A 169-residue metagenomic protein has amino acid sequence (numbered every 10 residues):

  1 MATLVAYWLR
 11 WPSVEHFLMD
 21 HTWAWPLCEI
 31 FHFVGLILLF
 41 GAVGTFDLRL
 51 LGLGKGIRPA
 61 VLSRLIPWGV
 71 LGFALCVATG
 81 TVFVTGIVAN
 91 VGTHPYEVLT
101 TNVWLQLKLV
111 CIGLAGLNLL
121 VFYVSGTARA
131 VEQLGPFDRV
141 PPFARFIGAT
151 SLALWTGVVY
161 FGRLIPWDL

Functional and structural regions predicted by a protein language model:
M1-L169: Polytopic transmembrane helical bundles with strong interfacial aromatic enrichment
